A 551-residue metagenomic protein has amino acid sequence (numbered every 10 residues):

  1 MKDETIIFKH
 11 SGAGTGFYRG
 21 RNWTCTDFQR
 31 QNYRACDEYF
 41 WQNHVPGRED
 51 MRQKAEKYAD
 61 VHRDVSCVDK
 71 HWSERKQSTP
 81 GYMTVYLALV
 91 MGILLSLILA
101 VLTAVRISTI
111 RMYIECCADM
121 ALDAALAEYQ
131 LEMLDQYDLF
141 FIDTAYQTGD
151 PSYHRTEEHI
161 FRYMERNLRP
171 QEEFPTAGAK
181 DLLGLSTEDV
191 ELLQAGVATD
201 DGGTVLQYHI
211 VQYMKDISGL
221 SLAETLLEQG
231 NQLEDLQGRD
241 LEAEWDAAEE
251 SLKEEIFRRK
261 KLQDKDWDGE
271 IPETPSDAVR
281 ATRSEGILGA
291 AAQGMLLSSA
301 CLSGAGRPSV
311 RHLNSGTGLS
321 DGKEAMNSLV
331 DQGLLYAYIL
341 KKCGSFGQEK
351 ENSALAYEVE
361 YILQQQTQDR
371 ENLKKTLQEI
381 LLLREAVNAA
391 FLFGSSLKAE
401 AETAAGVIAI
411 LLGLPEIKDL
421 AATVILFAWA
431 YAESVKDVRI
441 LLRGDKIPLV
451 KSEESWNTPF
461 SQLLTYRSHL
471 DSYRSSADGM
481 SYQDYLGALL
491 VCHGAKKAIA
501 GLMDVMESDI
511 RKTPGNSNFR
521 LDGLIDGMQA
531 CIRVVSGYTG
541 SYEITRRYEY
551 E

Functional and structural regions predicted by a protein language model:
K2, I6-K9, C25, C36 (+7 more regions): N-terminal low-complexity, Ser/Thr/acidic repeat segments characteristic of secreted and surface-exposed proteins
D3, T26, A59-R63: Intrinsically disordered, low-complexity terminal segments enriched in Ser/Thr
T5, S11-F17, N22, F28 (+4 more regions): Intrinsic disorder/low-complexity segments
A13-T15, H44, E49-M51, K57 (+5 more regions): Compositionally biased, intrinsically disordered low-complexity regions
C25, C36, C67, C116-C117 (+4 more regions): Generic recognition of cysteine residues
Q53-S152: Alpha-helical assembly-interface signal, strongest on the long, hydrophobic N-terminal helix that forms
L131, D138-E551: Long, compositionally biased low-complexity segments
